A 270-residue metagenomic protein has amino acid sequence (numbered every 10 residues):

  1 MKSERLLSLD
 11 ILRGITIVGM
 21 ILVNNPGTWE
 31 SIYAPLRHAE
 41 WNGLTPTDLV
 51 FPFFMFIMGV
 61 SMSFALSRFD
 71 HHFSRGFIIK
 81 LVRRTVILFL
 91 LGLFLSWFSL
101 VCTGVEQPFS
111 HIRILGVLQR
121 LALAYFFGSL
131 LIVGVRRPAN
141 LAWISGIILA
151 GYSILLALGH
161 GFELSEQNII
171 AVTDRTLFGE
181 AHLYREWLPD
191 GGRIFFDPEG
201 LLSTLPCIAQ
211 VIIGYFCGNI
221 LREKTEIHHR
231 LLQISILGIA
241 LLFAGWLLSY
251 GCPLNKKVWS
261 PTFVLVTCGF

Functional and structural regions predicted by a protein language model:
M1-F270: Alpha-helical transmembrane segments and their immediate juxtamembrane cytosolic regions
